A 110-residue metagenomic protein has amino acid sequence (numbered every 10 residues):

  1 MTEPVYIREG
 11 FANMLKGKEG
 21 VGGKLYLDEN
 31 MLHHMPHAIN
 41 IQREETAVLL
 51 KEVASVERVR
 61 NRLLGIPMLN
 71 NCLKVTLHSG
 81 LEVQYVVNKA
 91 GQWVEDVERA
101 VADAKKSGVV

Functional and structural regions predicted by a protein language model:
M1-E29, T46-A47, P67-N70, L77-L81 (+2 more regions): Anionic N-terminal interaction surfaces
N13-M14, H34-P36: Hydrophobic alpha-helical segments, principally membrane-spanning helices and signal/leader peptides
L32, A47-R62: Phosphoinositide-dependent membrane-docking surfaces
H33, L73-K74: Short, hydrophobic/aromatic-rich beta-strand segments within well-structured domains
M35-A47: Short aromatic-glycine motifs in intrinsically disordered, low-complexity regions
I39-Q42, E57-N71: Short acidic, Gly/Pro-enriched loop/turn segments at secondary-structure junctions
